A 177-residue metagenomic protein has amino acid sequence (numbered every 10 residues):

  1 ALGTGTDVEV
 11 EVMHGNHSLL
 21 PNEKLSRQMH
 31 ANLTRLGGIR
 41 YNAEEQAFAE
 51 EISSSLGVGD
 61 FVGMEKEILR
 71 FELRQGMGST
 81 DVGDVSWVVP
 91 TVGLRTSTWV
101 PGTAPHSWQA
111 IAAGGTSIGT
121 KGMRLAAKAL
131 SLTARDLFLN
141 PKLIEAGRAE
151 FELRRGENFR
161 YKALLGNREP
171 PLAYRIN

Functional and structural regions predicted by a protein language model:
A1-N177: Metal-dependent amide/peptide-bond hydrolase catalytic core, centered on the "pita-bread" metallohydrolase fold
